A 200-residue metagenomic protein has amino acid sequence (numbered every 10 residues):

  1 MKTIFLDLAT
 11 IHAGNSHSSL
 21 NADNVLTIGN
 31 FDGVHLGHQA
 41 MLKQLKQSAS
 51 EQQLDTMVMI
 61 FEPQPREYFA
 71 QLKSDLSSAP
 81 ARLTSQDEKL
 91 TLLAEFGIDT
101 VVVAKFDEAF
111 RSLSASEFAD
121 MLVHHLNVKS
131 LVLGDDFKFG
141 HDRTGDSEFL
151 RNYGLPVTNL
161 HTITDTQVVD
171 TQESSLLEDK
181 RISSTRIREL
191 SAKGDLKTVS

Functional and structural regions predicted by a protein language model:
M1-S200: Nucleotidyltransferase catalytic core that binds NTPs
